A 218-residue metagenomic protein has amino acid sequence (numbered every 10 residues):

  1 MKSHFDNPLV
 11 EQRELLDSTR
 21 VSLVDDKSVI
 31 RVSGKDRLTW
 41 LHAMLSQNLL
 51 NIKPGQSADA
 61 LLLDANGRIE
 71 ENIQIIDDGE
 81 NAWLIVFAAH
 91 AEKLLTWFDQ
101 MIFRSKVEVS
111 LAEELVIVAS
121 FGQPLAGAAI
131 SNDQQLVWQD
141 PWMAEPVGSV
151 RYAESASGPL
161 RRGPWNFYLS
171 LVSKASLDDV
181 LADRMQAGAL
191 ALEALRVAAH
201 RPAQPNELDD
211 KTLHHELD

Functional and structural regions predicted by a protein language model:
M1-D218: Basic, glycine/lysine-rich polyanion-binding surfaces/domains
